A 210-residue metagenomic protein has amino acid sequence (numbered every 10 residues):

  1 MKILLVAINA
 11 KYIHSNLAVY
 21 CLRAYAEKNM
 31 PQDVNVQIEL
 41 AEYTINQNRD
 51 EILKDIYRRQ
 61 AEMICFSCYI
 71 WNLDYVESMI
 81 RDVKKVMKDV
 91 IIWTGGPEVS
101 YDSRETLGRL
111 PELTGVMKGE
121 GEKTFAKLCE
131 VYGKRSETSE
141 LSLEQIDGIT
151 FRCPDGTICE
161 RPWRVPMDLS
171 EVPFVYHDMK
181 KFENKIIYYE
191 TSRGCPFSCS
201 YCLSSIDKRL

Functional and structural regions predicted by a protein language model:
M1, K54-R59, K208-L210: Conserved Radical SAM active-site core
M1-K28: A short, flexible N-terminal coil/short beta segment enriched in small residues
L5-K11, E62-I70, G96, I186 (+1 more regions): Core AdoMet radical
H14-S15, N72-Y75, D102, L169-E171 (+1 more regions): Secondary-structure boundary/capping motif
A18-E42, E183-I187, S200-L203: Mobile, glycine- and charge-enriched loop segments and immediately flanking short secondary-structure elements within
Y25, Q37-W163: Glycine-rich beta-alpha loop elements in corrinoid/cobalamin-binding modules across cobalamin-dependent enzymes
W163-L169: A short, sequence-level motif marking secondary-structure junctions
S170-L210: Radical SAM [4Fe-4S] cluster-binding motif and immediate context
